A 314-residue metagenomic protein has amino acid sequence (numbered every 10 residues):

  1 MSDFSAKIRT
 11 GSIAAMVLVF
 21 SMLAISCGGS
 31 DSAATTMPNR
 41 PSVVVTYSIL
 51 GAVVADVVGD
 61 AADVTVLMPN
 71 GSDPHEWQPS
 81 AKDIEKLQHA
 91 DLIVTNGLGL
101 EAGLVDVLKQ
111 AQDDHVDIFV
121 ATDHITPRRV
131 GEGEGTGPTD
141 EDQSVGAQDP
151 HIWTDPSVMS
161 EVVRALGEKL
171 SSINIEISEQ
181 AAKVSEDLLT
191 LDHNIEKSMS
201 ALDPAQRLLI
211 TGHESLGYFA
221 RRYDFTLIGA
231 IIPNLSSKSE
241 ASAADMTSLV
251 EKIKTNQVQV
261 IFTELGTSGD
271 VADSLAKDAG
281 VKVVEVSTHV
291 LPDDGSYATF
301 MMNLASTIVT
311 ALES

Functional and structural regions predicted by a protein language model:
S2-A15: Bacterial N-terminal signal peptides that target proteins for export
S2-F4, I25-S314: Extracytoplasmic metal-acquisition and chelation regions
A14-A24: Bacterial N-terminal signal peptides
